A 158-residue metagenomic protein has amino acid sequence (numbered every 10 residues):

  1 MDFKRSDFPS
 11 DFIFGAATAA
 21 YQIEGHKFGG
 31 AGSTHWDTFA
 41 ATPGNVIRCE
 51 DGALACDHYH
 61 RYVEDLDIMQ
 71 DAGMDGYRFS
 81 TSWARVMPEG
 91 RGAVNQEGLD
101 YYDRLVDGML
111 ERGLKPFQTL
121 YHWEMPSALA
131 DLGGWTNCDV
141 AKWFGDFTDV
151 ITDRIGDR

Functional and structural regions predicted by a protein language model:
M1-N95, L99, L105-G108: N-terminal structural segment of carbohydrate-active enzymes
L66-R158: Substrate-binding cleft and catalytic face of glycoside hydrolase catalytic domains, especially the flexible beta-alpha
